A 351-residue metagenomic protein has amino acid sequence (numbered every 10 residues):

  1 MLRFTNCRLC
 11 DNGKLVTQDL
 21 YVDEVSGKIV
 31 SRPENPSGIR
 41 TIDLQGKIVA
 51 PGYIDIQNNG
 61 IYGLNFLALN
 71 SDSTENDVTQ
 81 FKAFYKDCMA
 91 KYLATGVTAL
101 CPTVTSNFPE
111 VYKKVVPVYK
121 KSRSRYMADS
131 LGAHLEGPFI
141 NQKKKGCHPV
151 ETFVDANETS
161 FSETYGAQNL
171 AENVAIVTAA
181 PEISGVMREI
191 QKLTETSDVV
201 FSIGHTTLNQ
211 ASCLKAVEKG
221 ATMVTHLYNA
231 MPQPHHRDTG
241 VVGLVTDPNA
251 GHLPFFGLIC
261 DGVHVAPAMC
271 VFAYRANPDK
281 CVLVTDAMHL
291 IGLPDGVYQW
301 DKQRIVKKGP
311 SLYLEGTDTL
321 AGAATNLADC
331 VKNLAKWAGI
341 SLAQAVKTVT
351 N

Functional and structural regions predicted by a protein language model:
M1-S37: N-terminal metal-binding scaffold of metallo-dependent hydrolase/deaminase domains
L2-N6, N35-T79, K86: Replace "His-x-His-based motif
I48, G52-I54, S202, M223 (+1 more regions): Residue-level marker for buried hydrophobic side chains located in beta-strands that build the well-ordered beta-sheet
N59-I61, A83-V118, A128-N141, N169-E182 (+3 more regions): Divalent metal-dependent hydrolysis catalytic cores, especially in the metallo-beta-lactamase
F108-K114, E182-S184, F201-T207, G257-R275 (+1 more regions): Active-site glycine- and acidic-residue-rich loops that bind and position anionic ligands or nucleotide-like cofactors
K120-R123, I190-S197, Y274: Surface-exposed amphipathic alpha-helices with a cationic face
L135, I140-V241: Divalent metal-binding pocket/active-site signature
S212-V346: Active-site-adjacent C-terminal substructures of enzyme catalytic domains
